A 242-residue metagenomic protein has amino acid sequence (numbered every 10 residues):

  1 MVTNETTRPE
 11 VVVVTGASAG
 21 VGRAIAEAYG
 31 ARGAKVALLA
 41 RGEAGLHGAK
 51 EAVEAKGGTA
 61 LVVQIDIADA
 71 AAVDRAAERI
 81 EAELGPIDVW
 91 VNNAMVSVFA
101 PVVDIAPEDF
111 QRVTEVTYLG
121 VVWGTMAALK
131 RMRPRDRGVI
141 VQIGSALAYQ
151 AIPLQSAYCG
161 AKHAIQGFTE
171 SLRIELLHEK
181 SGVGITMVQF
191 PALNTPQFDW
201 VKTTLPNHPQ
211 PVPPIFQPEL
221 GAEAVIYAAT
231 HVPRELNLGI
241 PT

Functional and structural regions predicted by a protein language model:
S18-A19: Conserved glycine-rich cofactor-binding loop
R32-A49: Conserved glycine-rich Rossmann-like NAD(P)H-binding loop of the short-chain dehydrogenase/reductase
I65-R75, P107: The beta1-alpha1 cofactor-binding region of Rossmann-like NAD(H)/NADP(H)-dependent oxidoreductases
P101-V102, D109-Q111: Substrate-binding pocket helix/loop in short-chain dehydrogenase/reductase
T125, A161: Active-site helix of classical SDR
S145: Residue(s) in the substrate-gating loop at a strand-loop-helix junction that position the organic substrate next
L177-T242: SDR active-site lid
